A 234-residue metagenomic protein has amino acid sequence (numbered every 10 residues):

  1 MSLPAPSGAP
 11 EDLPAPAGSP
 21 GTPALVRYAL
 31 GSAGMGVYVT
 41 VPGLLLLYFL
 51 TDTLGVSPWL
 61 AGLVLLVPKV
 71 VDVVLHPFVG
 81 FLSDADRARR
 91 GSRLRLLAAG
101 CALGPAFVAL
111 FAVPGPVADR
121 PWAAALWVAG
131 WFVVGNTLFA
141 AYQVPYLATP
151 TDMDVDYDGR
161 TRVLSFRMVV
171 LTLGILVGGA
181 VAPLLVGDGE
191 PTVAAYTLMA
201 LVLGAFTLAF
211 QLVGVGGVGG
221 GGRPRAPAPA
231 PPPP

Functional and structural regions predicted by a protein language model:
S2-P234: Membrane-embedded alpha-helical bundles of multi-pass transporters/translocases, especially carrier/permease families
